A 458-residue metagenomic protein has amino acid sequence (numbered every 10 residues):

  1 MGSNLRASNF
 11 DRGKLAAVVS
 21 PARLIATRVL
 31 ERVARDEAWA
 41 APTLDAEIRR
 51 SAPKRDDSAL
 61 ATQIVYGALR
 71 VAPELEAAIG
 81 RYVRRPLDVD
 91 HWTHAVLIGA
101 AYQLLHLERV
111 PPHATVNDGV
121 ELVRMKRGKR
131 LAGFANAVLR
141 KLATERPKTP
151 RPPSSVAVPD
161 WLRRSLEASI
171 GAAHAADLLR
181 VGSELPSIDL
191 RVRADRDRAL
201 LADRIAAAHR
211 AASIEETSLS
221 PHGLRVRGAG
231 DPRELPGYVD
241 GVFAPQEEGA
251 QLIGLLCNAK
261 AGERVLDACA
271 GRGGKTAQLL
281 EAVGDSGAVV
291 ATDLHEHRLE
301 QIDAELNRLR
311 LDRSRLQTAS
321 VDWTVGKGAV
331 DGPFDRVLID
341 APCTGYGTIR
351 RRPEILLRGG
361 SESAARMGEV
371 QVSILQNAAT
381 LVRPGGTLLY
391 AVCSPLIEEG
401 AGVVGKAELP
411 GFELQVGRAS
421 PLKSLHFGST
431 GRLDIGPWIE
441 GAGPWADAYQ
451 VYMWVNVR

Functional and structural regions predicted by a protein language model:
M1-R458: S-adenosylmethionine
